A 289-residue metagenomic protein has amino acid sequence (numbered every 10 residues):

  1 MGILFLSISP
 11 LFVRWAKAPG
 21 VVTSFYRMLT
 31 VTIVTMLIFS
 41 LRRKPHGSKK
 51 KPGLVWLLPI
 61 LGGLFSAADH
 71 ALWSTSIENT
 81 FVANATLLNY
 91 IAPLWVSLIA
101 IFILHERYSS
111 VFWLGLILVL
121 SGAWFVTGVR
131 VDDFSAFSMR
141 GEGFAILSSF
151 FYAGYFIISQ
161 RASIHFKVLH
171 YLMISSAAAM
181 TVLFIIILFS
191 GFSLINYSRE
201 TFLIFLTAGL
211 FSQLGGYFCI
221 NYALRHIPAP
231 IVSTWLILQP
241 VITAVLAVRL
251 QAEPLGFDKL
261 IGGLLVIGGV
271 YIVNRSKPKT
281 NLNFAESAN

Functional and structural regions predicted by a protein language model:
M1, V22-L41, L57, V111-S121 (+2 more regions): Hydrophobic alpha-helical transmembrane segments of multi-pass integral membrane proteins, especially transporters
M1-F25, V31, L61-L64, L72 (+2 more regions): Glycine-/small-residue-enriched transmembrane alpha-helix faces in small-molecule transporters and effluxers
F5-L6, R42-A83, L88-N89, F125 (+1 more regions): Specific transmembrane alpha-helical segments of multi-pass solute transporters/efflux pumps, especially DMT/EamA
A16, T23, R27, S76 (+9 more regions): Hydrophobic/aromatic residues within transmembrane alpha-helices of multi-pass small-molecule transporters
V22, M28-I33, S74-R107, S148 (+1 more regions): Specific alpha-helical transmembrane segments that line the substrate/conduction pathway and gating interfaces
M28, T201-L203, I237-N289: C-terminal-most transmembrane helix of multi-pass membrane proteins
T35, F39, Y108-R130, T181-L183 (+3 more regions): Hydrophobic transmembrane alpha-helices of multi-pass small-molecule transport proteins
A85-I91, S159-M180, Q213-R249: Helix-helix packing/entry segments at the starts of transmembrane helices
